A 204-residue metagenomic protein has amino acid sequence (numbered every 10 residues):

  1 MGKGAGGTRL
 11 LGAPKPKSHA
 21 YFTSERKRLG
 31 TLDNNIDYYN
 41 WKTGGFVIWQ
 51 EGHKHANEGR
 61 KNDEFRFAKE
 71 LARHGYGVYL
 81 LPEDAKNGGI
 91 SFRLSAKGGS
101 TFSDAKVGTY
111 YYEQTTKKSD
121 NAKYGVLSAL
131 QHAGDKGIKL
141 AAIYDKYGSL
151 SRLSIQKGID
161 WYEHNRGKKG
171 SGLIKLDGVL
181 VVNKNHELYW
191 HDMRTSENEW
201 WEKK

Functional and structural regions predicted by a protein language model:
M1-A5: Hydrophobic, gly/ala-rich membrane-insertion helices/peptides used by toxins and envelope proteins
G6-G88, K117-K204: Metal-dependent nuclease catalytic core centered on acidic motifs
I90-A96: Low-complexity, polar-biased intrinsically disordered regions enriched in Pro/Ser/Thr/Gly
L94, S103-T116: Conserved catalytic cores of phosphodiester-cleaving nucleases, focusing on short active-site segments
